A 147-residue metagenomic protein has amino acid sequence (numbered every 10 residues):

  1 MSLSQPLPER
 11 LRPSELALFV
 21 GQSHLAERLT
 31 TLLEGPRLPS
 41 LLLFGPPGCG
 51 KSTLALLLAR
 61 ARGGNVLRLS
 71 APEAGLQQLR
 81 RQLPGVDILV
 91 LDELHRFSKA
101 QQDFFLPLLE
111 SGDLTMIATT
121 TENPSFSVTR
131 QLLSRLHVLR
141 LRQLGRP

Functional and structural regions predicted by a protein language model:
M1-G35: A short, basic N-terminal segment
L3-Q5, T31-L69, L106-P107: Walker A/P-loop
G21, R96-F97, N123: Residues immediately C-terminal
H24-E27, G64-L89, S98-K99: Short glycine-rich substrate-engagement loop in P-loop NTPases that contacts/grips substrate
L33-E34, A100-S134: Conserved catalytic/switch belt of AAA+ P-loop NTPases
P39, G85-L89, S111-I117, H137: Loop/turn-to-beta-strand initiation segments
S70, H137-P147: Conserved AAA+ ATPase "SRH/arginine-finger" region at the nucleotide-binding site
D92-E93: Walker B catalytic acidic pair
